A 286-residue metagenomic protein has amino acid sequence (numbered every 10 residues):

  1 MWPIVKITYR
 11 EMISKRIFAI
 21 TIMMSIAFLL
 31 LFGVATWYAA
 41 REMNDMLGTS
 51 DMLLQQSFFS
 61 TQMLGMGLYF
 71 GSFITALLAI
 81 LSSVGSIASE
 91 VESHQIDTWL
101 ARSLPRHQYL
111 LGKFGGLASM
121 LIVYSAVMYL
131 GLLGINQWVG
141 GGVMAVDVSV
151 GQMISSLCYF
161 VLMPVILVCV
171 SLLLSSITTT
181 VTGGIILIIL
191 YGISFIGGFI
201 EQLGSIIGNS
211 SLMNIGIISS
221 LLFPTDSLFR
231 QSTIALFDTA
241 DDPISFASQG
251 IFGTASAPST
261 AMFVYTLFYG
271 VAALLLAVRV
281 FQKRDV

Functional and structural regions predicted by a protein language model:
M1-S25: Aromatic- and glycine-rich beta-strand/loop motifs that create alpha-glucan
T21-S25, K113-F114, L121-I122, L187-I188 (+1 more regions): Residue-level recognition of transmembrane alpha-helices in multi-pass small-molecule transporters/permeases
L29-L81, L111-T178, G216-S219: Secretory targeting signals
A35-Q62, L187-V278: Terminal transmembrane helical anchor/hairpin motif
A79-S83, I96, G131, V170 (+3 more regions): Hydrophobic/aromatic residues in alpha-helical transmembrane segments
G85-S119: Helix-loop-helix units of permease transmembrane domains in multi-pass membrane transporters, especially ABC
C158-S194, Q202-G208: A structural motif at transmembrane helix-loop-helix junctions in multipass membrane proteins
V280-V286: Short cytosolic juxtamembrane segments of multi-pass membrane proteins
